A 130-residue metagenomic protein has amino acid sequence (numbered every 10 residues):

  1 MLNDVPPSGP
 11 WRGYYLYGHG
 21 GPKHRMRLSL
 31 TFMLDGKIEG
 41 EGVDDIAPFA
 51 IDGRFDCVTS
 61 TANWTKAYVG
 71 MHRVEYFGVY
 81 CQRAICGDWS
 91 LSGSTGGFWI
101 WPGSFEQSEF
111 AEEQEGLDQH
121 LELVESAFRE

Functional and structural regions predicted by a protein language model:
M1-R129: Central antiparallel beta-sheet cores of small beta-barrel/beta-sandwich binding domains
